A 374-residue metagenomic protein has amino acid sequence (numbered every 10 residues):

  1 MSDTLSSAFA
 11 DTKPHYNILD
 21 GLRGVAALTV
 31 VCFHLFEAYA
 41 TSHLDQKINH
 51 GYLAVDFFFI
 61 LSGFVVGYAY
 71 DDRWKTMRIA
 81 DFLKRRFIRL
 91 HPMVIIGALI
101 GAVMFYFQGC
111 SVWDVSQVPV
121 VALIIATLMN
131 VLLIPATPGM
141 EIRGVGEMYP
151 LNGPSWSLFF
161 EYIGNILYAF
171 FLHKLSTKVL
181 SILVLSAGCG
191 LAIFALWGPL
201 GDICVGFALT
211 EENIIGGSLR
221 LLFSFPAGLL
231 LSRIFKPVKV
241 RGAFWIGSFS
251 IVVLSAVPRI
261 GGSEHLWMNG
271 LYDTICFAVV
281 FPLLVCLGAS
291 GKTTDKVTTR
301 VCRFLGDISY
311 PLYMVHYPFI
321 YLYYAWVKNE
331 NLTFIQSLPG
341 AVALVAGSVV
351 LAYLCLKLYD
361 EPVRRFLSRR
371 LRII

Functional and structural regions predicted by a protein language model:
S2-L19, V25-G51, G67-A80, A136-G146 (+4 more regions): Alpha-helical transmembrane segments in multi-pass integral membrane proteins
L19, D81-F82, L90, S157 (+1 more regions): Alpha-helical transmembrane segments and their helix-entry boundary regions
V30, F59-V65, A98-G101, L191 (+1 more regions): Helical transmembrane-bundle signal
D56-F59, F223: His/acidic/aromatic-lined binding-pocket segments of jelly-roll/cupin-type domains and related regulatory beta-sandwich
F87: Active-site helix-to-loop segments that bind/position phosphate- or nucleotide-bearing substrates and donors across
L90-Y162, K178, G190-E211, I275-A289: Membrane-interface helix-loop-helix regions
N165: Short, conserved beta-strand/beta-arch hydrophobic-aromatic motifs that form part of recognition grooves or interface
A187-A192, Y321: Residue-level recognition of pore/gate-forming positions within transmembrane alpha-helices of multi-pass
